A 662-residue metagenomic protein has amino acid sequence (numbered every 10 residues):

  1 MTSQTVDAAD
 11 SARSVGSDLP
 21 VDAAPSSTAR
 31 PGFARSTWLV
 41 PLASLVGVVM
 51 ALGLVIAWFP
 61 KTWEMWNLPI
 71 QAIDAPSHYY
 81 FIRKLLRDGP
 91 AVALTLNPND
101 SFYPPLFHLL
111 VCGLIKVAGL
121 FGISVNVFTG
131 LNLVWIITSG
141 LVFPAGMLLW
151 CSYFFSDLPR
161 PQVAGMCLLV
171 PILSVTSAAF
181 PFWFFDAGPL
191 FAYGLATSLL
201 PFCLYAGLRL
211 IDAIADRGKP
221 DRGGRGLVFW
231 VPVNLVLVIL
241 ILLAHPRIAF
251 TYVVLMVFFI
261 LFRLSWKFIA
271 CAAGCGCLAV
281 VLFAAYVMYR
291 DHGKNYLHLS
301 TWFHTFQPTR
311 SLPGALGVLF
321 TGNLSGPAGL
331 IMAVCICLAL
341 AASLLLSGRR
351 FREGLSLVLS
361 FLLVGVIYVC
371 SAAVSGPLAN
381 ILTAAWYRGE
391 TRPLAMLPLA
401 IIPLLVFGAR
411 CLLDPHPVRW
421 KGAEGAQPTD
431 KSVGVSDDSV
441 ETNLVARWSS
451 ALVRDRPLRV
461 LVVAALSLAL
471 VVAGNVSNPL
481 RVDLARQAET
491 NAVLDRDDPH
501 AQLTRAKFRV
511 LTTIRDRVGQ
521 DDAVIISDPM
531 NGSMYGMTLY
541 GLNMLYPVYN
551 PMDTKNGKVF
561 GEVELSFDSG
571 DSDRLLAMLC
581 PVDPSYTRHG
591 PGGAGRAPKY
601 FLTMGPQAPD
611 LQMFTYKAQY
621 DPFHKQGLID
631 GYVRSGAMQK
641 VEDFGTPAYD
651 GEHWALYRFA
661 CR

Functional and structural regions predicted by a protein language model:
M1-K61: Start-transfer (signal-anchor) and selected internal transmembrane alpha helices of multi-pass inner/ER membrane
V48-S198, A213-R222, E489-A501: Active-site lumenal/periplasmic loops and adjacent helix-entry segments of GT-C-fold, multi-pass membrane
F59-T62, D74, D88, P104 (+3 more regions): Transmembrane catalytic cores of multi-pass membrane glycosyltransferases and polysaccharide-assembly enzymes
E64-Q71, F182-L195, N295-T321, V358-A426 (+1 more regions): Membrane-helix boundary/interfacial segments in multi-pass membrane proteins
P159-Q162, D221-G224, W266-A273, A339-S375 (+2 more regions): Membrane-interface helix-loop-helix junctions at transmembrane boundaries of multi-pass membrane enzymes, predominantly
A192-P220, W230, L255, L404: Specific aromatic-rich, kink-prone transmembrane helix
P220-H245: Membrane-interface alpha helices of multi-pass inner-membrane proteins
A469-R662: Extracytoplasmic
